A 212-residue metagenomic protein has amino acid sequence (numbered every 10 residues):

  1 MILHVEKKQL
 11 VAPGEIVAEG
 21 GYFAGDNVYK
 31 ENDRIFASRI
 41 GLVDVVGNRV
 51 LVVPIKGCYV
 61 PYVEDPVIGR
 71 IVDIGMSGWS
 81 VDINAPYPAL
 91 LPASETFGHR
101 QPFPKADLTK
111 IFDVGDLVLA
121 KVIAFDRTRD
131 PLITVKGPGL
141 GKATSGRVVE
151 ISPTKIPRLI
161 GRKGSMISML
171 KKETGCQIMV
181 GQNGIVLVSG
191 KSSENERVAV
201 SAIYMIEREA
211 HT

Functional and structural regions predicted by a protein language model:
M1-L119, I123-T212: Single-stranded RNA-binding regions, centering on S1/OB-family and related RNA-binding modules
